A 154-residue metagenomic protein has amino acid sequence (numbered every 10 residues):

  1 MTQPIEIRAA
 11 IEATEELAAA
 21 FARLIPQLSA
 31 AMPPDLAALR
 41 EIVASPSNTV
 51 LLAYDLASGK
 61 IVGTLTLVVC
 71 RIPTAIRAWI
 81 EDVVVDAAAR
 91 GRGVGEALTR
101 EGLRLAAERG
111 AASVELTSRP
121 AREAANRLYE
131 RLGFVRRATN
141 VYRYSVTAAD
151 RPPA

Functional and structural regions predicted by a protein language model:
M1-T2, P153-A154: Actinobacteria-biased recognition of intrinsically disordered, low-complexity terminal regions
Q3-I76, E81, D86, T99-E101 (+3 more regions): Acetyl-CoA-dependent GNAT
E6, S113-E115, V141: Residues at or immediately flanking beta-strands
V85, G91-R104, R127-L132: Conserved acetyl-CoA-binding loop-helix of GNAT-fold acetyltransferases
E96, P120-V146: Conserved active-site alpha-helix within GNAT-family acetyltransferase domains
T99, A106-S118: Conserved GNAT acetyl-CoA-binding A-motif
A148-R151: Short helix-loop capping/hinge motifs at secondary-structure junctions, enriched in acidic/polar residues
